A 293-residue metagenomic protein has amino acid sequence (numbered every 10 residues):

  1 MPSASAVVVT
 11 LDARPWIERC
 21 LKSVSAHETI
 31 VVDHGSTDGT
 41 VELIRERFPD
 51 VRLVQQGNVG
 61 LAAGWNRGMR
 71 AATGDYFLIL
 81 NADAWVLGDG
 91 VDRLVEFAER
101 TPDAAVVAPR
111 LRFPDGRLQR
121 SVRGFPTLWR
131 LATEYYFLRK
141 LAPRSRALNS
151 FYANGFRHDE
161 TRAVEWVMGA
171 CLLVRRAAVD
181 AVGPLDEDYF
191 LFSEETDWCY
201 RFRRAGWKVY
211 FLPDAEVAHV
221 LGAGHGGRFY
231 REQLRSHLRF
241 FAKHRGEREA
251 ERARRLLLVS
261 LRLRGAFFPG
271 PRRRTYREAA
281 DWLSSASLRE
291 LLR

Functional and structural regions predicted by a protein language model:
D12-A26: Short, well-formed alpha-helical segments that are part of the catalytic scaffolds of diverse glycosyltransferases
S23, D33-E42, L87: A conserved acidic beta->alpha catalytic loop
Q56-A72: Glycine-rich, basic loop-to-helix element that forms the pyrophosphate-binding segment of sugar-nucleotide handling
F77: Short aromatic/hydrophobic "clamp" motif used to bind/position activated sugar donors
G88-S121: Conserved donor NDP-sugar-binding/catalytic core segment of glycosyltransferases
P126-V164: Short, flexible, basic/aromatic active-site loop/helix in glycosyltransferases
R157-E160, E165-E216: A short, conserved alpha-helix in the catalytic core of glycosyltransferases
R228-A242, E247-R293: Non-catalytic, C-terminal membrane-associated alpha-helical segments of glycosyltransferases
